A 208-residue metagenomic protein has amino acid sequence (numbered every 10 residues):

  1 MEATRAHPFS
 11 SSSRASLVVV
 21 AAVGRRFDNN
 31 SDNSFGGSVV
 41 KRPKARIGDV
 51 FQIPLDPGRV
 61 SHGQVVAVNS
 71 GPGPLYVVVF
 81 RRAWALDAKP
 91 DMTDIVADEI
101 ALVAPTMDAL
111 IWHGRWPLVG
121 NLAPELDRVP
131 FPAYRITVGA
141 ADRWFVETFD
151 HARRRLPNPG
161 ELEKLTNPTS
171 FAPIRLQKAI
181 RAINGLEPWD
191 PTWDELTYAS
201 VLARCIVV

Functional and structural regions predicted by a protein language model:
M1-S38: N-terminal amphipathic/basic-hydrophobic helices that include classical n-h-c signal peptides and signal-anchor
N33-P72: Short N-terminal edge-element motif at the start of the domain
Q64, V78, E147: Residues in well-ordered beta-strands of folded domains
G71-F80: Short, solvent-exposed secondary-structure boundary/capping segments
A83: Extended charged
L86-V146, D150-S200, R204-V208: Intrinsically disordered, low-complexity, charged/polar segments
